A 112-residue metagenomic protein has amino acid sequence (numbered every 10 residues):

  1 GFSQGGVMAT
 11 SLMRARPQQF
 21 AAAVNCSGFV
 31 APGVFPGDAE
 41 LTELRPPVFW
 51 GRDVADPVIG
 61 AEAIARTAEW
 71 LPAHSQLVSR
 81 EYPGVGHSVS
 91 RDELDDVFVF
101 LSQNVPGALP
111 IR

Functional and structural regions predicted by a protein language model:
G1-E43: Primarily recognizes the serine-hydrolase "nucleophile elbow" in alpha/beta-hydrolase and SGNH/GDSL folds
A21-A22, P47, Q76-V78: Residues at the starts of beta-strands that form the adenosine-phosphate
V24-S27, G51, P83: Alpha/beta-hydrolase-fold catalytic nucleophile elbow
P32, V54-I59, G86-S88: Acidic catalytic loop of the alpha/beta-hydrolase fold
E40-L41, D53, I64: Juxtamembrane loop segments immediately following a transmembrane helix
E40-L44, D96-V99: Short, hinge-like loop/turn segments at secondary-structure boundaries
L44, F49-R52, D56: Short beta-strand/loop motif that positions the catalytic acidic residue of the alpha/beta-hydrolase fold
E62-R112: C-terminal catalytic histidine-bearing segment of alpha/beta-hydrolase fold enzymes
